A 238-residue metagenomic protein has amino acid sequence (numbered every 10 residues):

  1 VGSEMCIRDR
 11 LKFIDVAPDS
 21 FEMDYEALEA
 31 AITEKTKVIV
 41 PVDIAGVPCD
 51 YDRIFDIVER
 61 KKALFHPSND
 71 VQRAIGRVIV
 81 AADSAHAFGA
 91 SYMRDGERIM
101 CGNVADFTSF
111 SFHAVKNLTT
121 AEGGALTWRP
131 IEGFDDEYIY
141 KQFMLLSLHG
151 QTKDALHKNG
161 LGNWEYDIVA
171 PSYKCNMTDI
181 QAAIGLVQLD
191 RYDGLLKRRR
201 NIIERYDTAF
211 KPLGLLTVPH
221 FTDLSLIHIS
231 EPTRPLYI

Functional and structural regions predicted by a protein language model:
V1-G89: PLP-dependent aminotransferase-like
F13-D15, F110, H220: Structural signal for conserved beta-strand scaffold positions within catalytic alpha/beta enzyme cores
M23, Y51, A90-R94, A121 (+1 more regions): Short, function-defining helix-loop hinge/capping sites that tune catalysis or transport
E29, R53-D56, M93-M100, G123-A125: Short, glycine/charged-enriched secondary-structure capping and boundary segments
T33-T36, T119, T233: Ser/Thr-centric signal marking residues that sit in or immediately flank functional binding/regulatory motifs
V38-V42, V47-F55, I131-Y237: PLP-dependent aminotransferase class I/II
S68-L118, W164-I168: Conserved active-site segment immediately N-terminal to the catalytic lysine that forms the internal aldimine
H86-F88, N103-T152, D179-A182: Active-site PLP attachment segment
